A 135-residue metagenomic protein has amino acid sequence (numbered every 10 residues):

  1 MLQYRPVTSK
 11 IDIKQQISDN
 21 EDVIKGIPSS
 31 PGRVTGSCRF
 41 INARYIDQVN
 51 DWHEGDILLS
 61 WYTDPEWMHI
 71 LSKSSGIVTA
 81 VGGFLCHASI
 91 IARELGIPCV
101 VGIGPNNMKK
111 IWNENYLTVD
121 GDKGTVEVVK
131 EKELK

Functional and structural regions predicted by a protein language model:
M1-K135: Non-catalytic, soluble scaffold/interaction modules
